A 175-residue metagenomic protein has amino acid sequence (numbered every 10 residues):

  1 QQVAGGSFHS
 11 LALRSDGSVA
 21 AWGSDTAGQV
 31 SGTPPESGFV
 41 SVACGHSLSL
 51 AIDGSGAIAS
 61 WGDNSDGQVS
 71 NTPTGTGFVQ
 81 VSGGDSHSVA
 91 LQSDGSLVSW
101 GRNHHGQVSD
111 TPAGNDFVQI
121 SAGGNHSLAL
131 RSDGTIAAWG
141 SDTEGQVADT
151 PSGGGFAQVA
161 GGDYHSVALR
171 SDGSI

Functional and structural regions predicted by a protein language model:
Q1-Q2, S15-A20, S37-S41, G54-A59 (+6 more regions): Tandem repeat domain/solenoid detector
G6-F8, S15, T26, G45-H46 (+10 more regions): Short loop/turn segments that connect beta-strands within the blades of beta-propeller domains, predominantly WD40
F8-H9, G23-P35, G62-T74, G101-A113 (+2 more regions): Short glycine/serine- and acidic-residue-enriched loop/turn motifs that recur at repeat junctions
H9-A12, A21, L48-A51, S60 (+5 more regions): Conserved core positions of repeat-based scaffolds
